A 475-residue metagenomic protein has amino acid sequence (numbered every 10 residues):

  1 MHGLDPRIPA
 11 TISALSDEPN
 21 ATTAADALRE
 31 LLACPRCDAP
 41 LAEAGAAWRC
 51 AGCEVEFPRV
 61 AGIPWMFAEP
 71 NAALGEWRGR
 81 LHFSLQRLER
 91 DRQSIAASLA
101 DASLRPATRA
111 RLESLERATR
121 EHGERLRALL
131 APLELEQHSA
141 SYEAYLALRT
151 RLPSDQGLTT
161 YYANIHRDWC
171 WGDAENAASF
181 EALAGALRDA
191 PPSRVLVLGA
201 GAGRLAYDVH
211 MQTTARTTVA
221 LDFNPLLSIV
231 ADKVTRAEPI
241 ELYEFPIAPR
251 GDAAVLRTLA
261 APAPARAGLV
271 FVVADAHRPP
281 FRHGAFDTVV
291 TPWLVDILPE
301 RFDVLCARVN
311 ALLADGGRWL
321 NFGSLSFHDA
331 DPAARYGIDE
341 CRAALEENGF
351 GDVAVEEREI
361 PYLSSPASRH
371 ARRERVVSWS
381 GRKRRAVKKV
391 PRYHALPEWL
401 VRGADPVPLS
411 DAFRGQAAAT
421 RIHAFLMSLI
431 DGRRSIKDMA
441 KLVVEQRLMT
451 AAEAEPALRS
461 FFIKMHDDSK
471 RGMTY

Functional and structural regions predicted by a protein language model:
P58-L187: Conserved Class I S-adenosyl-L-methionine-dependent methyltransferase catalytic core
A202-A215: Conserved SAM-binding loop of SAM-dependent methyltransferases across substrates and taxa, primarily the Class I
T235-R278: S-adenosyl-L-methionine
A274-V289: A short acidic, Gly/Pro-enriched loop at the edge of an enzyme's catalytic core that lines a small-molecule cofactor
D303-G316: A short glycine-rich, Lys/Arg-flanked "PGG" loop and its adjoining helix->strand segment in the class I
G316-L325: Conserved beta-strand signature within the Rossmann-like core of class I S-adenosyl-L-methionine
N348, Y362-G403: Core SAM-dependent methyltransferase catalytic element
A412-Y475: Long, charge-rich, low-complexity alpha-helical segments
